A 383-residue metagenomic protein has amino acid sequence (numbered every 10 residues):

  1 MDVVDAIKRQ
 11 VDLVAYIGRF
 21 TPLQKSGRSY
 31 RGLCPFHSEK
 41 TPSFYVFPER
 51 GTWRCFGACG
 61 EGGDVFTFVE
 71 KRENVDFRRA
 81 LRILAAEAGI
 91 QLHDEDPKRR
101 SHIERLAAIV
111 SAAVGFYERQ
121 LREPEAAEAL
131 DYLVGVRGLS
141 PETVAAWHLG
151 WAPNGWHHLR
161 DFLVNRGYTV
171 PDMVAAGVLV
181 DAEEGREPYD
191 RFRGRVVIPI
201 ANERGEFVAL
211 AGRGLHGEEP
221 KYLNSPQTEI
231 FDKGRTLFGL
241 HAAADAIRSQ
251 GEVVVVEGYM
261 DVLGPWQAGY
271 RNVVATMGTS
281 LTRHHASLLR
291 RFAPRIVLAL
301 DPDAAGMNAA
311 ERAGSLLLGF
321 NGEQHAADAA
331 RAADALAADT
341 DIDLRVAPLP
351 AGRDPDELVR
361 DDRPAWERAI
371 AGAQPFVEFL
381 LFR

Functional and structural regions predicted by a protein language model:
M1-P97: N-terminal structured subdomain of primase-like DNA metabolism proteins
S26, R99-L106, A112, G155-I296 (+2 more regions): Phosphate-handling DNA/RNA-contact segment within nucleic-acid enzymes
S38, C59-E61, G214-L215, M260-D261 (+3 more regions): Conserved nucleotide-binding/hydrolysis micro-motifs of P-loop NTPases
F68, I83, F162, G264 (+4 more regions): Alpha-helical scaffold elements adjacent to nucleotide-binding pockets in ATP/GTP-utilizing enzyme cores
R79-D131, V136, D161: Conserved active-site segments centered on acidic
V144-A145, W151, V346-A347: Terminal amphipathic helices with adjacent charged low-complexity linkers/tails
Q324-R383: C-terminal or mid-to-C-terminal helical accessory/interaction module adjacent to the motor/catalytic core
